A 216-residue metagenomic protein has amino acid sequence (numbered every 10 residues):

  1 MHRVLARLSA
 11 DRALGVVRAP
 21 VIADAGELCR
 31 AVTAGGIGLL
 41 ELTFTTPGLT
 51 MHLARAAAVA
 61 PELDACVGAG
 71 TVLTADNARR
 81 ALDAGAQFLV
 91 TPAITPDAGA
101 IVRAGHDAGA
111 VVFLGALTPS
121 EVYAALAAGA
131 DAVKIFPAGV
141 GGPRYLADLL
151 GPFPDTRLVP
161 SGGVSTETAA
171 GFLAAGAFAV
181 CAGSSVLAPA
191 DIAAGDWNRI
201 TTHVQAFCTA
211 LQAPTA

Functional and structural regions predicted by a protein language model:
M1-Q87, D155, T166-E167, A194-A216: Conserved N-terminal beta1-alpha1 strand-loop-helix module at the mouth
R18-I22, A69-A75, T91-T95, L114-P119 (+2 more regions): Glycine-rich beta-to-alpha transition loops that act as phosphate-gripper elements at the mouths of alpha/beta enzyme
D24, H52, D76-N77, D97-I101 (+3 more regions): Short acidic active-site motifs
L28, T74-A84, S120-A128, V164-V180: Catalytic cores of alpha/beta
T33-G38, A60-L63, L82-L89, H106-V112 (+3 more regions): Glycine-enriched alpha-helix->loop->beta-strand junction motifs that scaffold or abut catalytic
L40, L89-I101, I135-P143, G176-W197: Glycine-rich phosphate-binding active-site loops on the catalytic face of alpha/beta enzymes
F88, P92-V140: Histidine/lysine/aspartate-rich catalytic loop segments that bind and position anionic ligands
A124, Y145, G151-V159: Shared catalytic-loop signature of beta/alpha-barrel
